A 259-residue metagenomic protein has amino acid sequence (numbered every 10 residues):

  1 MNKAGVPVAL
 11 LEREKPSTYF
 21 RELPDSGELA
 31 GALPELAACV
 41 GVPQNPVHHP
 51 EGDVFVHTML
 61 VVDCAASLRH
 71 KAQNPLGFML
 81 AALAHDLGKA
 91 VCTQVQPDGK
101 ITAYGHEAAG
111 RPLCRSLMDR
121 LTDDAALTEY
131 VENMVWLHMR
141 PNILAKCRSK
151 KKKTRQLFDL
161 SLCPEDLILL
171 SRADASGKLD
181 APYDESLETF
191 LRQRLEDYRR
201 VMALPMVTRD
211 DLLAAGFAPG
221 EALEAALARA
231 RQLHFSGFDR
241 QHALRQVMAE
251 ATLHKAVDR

Functional and structural regions predicted by a protein language model:
M1, K71, S116-D119, A175-R259: Charged substrate- and nucleic-acid-binding regions of tRNA-handling and nucleotidyl-transfer enzymes, centered on
M1-P97, I101-T102: Acidic/His-rich, divalent-metal-binding segments that scaffold phosphate/diphosphate chemistry
L11-E14, D53-H57, G105-P112, L144-C147 (+2 more regions): Short acidic alpha-helix initiation/capping motifs at coil-to-helix transition points, especially at protein N-termini
F20, T128-W136, L223-R231: Short, well-structured alpha-helical segments
E22-L23, V61, V135, D174 (+1 more regions): A residue-level signal for conserved active-site and pocket-lining positions in enzyme catalytic cores
S26, A38-V42, L83, Y130-H138 (+3 more regions): A glycine-rich phosphate-binding loop feature that marks nucleotide/adenosyl-phosphate handling sites
S26-A30, V42, L137-P141, R229-S236 (+1 more regions): A short structural micro-motif
C64-Y183: Divalent metal-dependent catalytic cores for phosphoryl transfer on phosphate-bearing substrates
